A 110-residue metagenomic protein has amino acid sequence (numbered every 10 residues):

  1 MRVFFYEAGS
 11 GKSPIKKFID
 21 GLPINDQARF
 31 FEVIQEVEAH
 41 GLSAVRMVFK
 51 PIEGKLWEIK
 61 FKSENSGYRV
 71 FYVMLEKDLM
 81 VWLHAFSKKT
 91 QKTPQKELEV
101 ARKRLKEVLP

Functional and structural regions predicted by a protein language model:
M1-G67, E76-M80, S87-P110: Basic, Lys/Arg-enriched alpha-helical interface segments
V73: Conserved Hanks-type protein kinase catalytic core
